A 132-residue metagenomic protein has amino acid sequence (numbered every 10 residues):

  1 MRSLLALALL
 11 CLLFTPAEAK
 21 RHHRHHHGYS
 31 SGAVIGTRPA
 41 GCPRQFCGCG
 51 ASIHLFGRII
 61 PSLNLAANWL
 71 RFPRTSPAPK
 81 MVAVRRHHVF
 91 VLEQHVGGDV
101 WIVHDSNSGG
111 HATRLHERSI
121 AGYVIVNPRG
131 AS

Functional and structural regions predicted by a protein language model:
M1-S3: Positively charged n-region of N-terminal signal peptides that target proteins for export
L7-L10, F14, E18-R71: N-terminal capping segments
K20-R38, H95-S132: Aromatic- and glycine-rich peptidoglycan recognition patches
I60-H111: ...with weaker cross-activation on analogous glycine-rich loops/strands in unrelated enzymes
